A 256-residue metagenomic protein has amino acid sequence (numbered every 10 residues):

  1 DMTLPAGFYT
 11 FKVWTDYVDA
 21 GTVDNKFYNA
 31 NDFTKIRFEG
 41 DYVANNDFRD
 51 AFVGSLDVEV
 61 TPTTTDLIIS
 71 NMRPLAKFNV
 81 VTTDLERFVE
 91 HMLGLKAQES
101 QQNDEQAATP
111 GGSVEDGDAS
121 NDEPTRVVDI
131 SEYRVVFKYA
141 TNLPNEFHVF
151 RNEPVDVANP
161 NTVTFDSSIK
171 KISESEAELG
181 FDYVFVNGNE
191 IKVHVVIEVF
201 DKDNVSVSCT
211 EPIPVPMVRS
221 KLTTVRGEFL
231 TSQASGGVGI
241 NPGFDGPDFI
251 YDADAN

Functional and structural regions predicted by a protein language model:
D1-F88: Short, low-hydrophobicity acidic/polar segments
D1-N25, E90-R219, Y251-N256: Tryptophan-paired
N29, F38, D47, S100-Q101 (+4 more regions): Intrinsic disorder/low-complexity signature
D32-F33, F38, V53, N152-V155 (+2 more regions): Short linear sequence elements within intrinsically disordered, low-complexity coil regions
D41-D47, V218-L230: Low-complexity, Pro/Ser/Thr- and charge-rich linker/hinge segments at domain boundaries
T83-L85, Y133, A140, D245-P247: Generic beta-strand hydrophobic packing signal
T224-N256: Intrinsically disordered, low-complexity repeat and linker tracts
